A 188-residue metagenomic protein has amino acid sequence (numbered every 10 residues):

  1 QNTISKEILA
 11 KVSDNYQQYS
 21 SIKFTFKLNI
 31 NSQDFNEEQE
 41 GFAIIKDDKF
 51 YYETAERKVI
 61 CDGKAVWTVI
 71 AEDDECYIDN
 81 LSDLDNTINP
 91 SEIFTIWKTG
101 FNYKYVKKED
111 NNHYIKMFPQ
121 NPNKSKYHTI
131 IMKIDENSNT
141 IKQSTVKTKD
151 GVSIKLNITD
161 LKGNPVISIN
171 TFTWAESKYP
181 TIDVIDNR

Functional and structural regions predicted by a protein language model:
Q1-F35, D48, K178-R188: N-terminal leader/targeting segments and the immediate start of mature chains
N15, G41-I44, K58-V59, Y103-K108: Short, exposed beta-strand/loop patches in secreted or surface proteins that constitute
L28, R57, I70-A71, T145-T148: Beta-turn initiation residues at beta-strand->coil junctions
Q33-N36, E56-R57, G151: Solvent-exposed loop/turn segments connecting transmembrane beta-strands in outer-membrane beta-barrel proteins
E40-I88, I154-K155: An acidic-aromatic
L81-N112: Flexible, surface-exposed loop/linker segments and immediately adjacent secondary-structure boundaries
F101-K104, K108-D186: Gly/Pro-enriched, hydrophobic low-complexity segments that function as extracytoplasmic propeptides/linkers
